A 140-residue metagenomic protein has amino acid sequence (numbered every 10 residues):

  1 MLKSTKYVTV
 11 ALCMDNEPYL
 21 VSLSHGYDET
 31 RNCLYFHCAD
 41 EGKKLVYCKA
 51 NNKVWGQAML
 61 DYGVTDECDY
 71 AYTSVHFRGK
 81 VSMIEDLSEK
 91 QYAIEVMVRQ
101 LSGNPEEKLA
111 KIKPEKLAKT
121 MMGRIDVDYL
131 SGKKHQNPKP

Functional and structural regions predicted by a protein language model:
M1-K6, F36-C38, V46-N51, D128-L130 (+1 more regions): Conserved functional hotspots at enzyme active or ligand-binding sites that engage polyanionic ligands
K3, K49-V54, V96-G103: Short, intrinsically disordered, mixed-charge
T5-D40, G56: Short beta-strand segments
K6, N32, N52, T73 (+1 more regions): A generic secondary-structure signal marking the coil-to-beta-strand transition
T9, Y35, W55, R78 (+1 more regions): Beta-strand secondary-structure signal
C13-D15, A39-E41, M59-D61, K80 (+1 more regions): Histidine- and/or cysteine-centered catalytic micro-motif in compact active-site loops
K44-Y70: Helix-adjacent hinge/juxtasegments
D61, T65-P140: Charged, gly/pro-rich active-site loop segments
